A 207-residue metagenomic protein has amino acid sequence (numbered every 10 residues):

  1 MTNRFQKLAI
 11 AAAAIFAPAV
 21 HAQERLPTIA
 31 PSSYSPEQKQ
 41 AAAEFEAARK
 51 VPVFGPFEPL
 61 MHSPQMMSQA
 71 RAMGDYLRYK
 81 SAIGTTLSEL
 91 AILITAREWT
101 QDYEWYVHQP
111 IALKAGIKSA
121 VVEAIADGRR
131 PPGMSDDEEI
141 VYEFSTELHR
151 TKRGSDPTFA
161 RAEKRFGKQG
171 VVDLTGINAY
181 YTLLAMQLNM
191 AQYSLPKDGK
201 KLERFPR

Functional and structural regions predicted by a protein language model:
M1-A9: Bacterial N-terminal signal peptides that target proteins for export
A9-A17: Bacterial N-terminal signal peptides
P18-R207: Hydrophobic alpha-helical segments
